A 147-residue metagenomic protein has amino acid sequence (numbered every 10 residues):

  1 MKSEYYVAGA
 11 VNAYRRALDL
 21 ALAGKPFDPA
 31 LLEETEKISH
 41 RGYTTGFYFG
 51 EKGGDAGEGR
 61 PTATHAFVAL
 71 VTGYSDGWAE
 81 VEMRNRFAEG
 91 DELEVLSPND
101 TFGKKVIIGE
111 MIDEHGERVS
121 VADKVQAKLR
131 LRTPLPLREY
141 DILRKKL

Functional and structural regions predicted by a protein language model:
M1-L147: Surface-exposed amphipathic alpha-helical tracts and adjacent flexible/coil segments at the periphery of soluble enzymes
